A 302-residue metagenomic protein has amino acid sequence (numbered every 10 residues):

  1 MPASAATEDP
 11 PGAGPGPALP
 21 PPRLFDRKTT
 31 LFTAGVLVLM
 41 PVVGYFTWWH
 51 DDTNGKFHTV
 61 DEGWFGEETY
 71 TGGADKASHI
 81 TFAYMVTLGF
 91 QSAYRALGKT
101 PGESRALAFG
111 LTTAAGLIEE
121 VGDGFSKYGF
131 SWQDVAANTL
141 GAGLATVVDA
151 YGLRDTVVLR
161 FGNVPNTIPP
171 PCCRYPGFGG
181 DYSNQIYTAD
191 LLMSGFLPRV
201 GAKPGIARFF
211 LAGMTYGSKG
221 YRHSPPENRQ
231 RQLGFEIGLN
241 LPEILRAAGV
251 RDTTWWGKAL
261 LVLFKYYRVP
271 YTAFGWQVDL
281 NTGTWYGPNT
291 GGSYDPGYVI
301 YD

Functional and structural regions predicted by a protein language model:
M1-K76, I80-T87, Q91-K99, V200-P204 (+2 more regions): N-terminal targeting leaders of membrane proteins
S92-G98, T146-Y151, L191-A202, L241-A247: Outer-membrane beta-barrel proteins
L111, V157-L159, R208-M214, F235: Transmembrane beta-strands of outer-membrane beta-barrel proteins
E119-T139: Interfacial helix-loop-helix junctions of multi-pass membrane proteins
N138, D181-Y187, R229-L233: Residues that define the transmembrane beta-barrel architecture of outer-membrane proteins
G143-L144, Y187-M193, F235-L241, F274-T282 (+2 more regions): Residues on the lipid-exposed face of transmembrane beta-strands in outer-membrane beta-barrel proteins
A150-G195: Primarily interfacial, aromatic-capped hydrophobic alpha-helices that serve as membrane anchors
N163-T167, Y216-G220, L241-E243: Transmembrane beta-strands of outer-membrane beta-barrel pores
